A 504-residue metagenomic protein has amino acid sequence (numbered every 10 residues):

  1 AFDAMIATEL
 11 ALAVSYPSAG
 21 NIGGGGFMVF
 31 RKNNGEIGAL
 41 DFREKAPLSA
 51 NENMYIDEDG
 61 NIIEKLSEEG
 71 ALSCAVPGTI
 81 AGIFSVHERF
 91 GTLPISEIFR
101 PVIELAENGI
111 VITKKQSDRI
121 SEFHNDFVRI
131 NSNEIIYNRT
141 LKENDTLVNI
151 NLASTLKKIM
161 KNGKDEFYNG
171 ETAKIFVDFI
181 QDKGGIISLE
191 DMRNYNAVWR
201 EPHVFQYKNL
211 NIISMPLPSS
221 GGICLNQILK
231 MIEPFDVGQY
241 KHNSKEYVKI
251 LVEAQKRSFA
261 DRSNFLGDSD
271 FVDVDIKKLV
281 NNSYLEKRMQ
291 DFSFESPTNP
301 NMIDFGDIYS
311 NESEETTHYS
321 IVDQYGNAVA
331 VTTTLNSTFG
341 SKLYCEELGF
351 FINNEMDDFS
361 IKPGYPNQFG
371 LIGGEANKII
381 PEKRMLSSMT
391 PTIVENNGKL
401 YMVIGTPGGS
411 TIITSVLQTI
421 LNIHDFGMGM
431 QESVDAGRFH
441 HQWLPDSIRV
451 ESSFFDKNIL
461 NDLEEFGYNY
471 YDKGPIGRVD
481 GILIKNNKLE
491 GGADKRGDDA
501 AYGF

Functional and structural regions predicted by a protein language model:
F2-N169, K174-P216, S220, V280 (+3 more regions): Noncatalytic scaffold domains of N-terminal-nucleophile
A4-E9, S96-E107, K174-D178, H242-F259 (+1 more regions): Short, well-structured alpha-helical segments that form the helix of a local strand-helix-strand
V14-A39, I186-S188, A328-N396, F426 (+1 more regions): Active-site rim segments in enzyme catalytic domains, especially the processed small/beta chain of N-terminal
I213-G222, T316-S320, V331-L343, P391 (+1 more regions): Glycine-rich phosphate/pyrophosphate-binding beta-alpha loops
G222-G238, V394-M402, G408-V434: M16/insulysin-pitrilysin zinc metalloprotease superfamily fold
P234-L335, Y344-L348, P363-G364, I372: Internal maturation/activation junctions in enzymes
K383, D425-G474: Extended C-terminal subregions enriched in glycine
